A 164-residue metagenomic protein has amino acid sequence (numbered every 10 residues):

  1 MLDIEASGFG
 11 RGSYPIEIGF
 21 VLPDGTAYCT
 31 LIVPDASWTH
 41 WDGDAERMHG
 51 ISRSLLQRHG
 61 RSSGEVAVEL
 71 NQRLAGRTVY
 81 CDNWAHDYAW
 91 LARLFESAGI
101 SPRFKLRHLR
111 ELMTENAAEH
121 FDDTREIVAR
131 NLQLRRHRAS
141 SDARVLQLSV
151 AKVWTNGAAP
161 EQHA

Functional and structural regions predicted by a protein language model:
L2-H86, V128-Q133: Conserved non-catalytic scaffold segment of RNase H-like nuclease domains
V21, E96-G99: Short, surface-exposed basic-aromatic patches at helix termini and helix-loop junctions that form
R61-S62, H108-E111, R138: Secondary-structure junction/capping motif
S62, G99, V153-W154: Generic secondary-structure boundary signal with a strong preference for alpha-helix termini
T78-W84, A89-L94, T124-A164: Acidic, Mg2+-coordinating catalytic module of metal-dependent nucleases/exonucleases that use a two-metal-ion mechanism
S101-P102, G157: Substrate-binding/catalytic groove segments of enzymes that remodel or degrade extracellular structural polymers
R103-R125: Short, flexible loop segments at boundaries between secondary-structure elements
